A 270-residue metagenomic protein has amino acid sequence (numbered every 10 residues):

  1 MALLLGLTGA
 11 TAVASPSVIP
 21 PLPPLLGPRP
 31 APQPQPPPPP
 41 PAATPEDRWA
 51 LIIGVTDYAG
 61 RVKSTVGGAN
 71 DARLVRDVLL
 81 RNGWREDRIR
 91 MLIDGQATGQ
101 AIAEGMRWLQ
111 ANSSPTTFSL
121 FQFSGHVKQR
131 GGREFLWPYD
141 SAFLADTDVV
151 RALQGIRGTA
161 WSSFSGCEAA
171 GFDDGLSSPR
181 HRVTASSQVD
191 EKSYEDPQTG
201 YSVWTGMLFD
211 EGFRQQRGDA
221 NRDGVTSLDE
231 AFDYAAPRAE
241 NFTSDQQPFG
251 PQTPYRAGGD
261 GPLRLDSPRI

Functional and structural regions predicted by a protein language model:
L3-L120, H126-Q129, E134, L265-I270: Boundary/activation segment at the start of structured domains
P45, W84-E86, G155-R157, S178-P179: Short, well-ordered coil/turn elements that cap or connect secondary structure elements
D47, A103-S124, K128-D174: Caspase-like (clan CD) cysteine peptidase catalytic core
G54, L79, I93, A160-G250: Active-site-proximal C-terminal subdomain of hydrolase catalytic domains
T65-G67, G105, E134-W137, G175-R180 (+1 more regions): Short, glycine/charged-enriched secondary-structure capping and boundary segments
G68-V75, T98-G105, A145, V149-A152 (+5 more regions): Stable alpha-helical elements in mature extracytoplasmic
L80, N241-I270: Terminal, contiguous helix-loop blocks that mediate binding/assembly
G132, R180, W204, G259-G261: Residues that flank catalytic or metal-binding motifs in active/ligand-binding sites
